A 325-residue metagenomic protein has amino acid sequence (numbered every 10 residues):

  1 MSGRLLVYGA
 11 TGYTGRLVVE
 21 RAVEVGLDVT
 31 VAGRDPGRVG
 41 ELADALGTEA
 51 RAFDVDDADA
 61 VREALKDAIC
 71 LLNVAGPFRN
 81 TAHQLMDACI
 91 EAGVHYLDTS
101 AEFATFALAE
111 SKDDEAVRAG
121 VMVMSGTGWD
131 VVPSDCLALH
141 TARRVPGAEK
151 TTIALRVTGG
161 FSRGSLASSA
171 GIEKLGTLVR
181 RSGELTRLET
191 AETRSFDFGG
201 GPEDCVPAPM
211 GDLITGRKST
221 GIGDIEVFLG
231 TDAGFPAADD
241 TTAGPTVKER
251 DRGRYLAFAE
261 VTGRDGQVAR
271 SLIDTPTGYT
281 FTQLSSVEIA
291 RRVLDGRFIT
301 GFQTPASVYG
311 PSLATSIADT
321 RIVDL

Functional and structural regions predicted by a protein language model:
G3-V25: N-terminal Rossmann NAD(P)H-binding glycine-rich loop of SDR-like oxidoreductase domains
Y8, R143-R270, T280: Active-site-lining helix/loop region of Rossmann-like oxidoreductase modules
T30-V31, L97: Conserved beta-strand positions in the Rossmann-like core of class I SAM-dependent methyltransferases
A32-P36, D54-V55: N-terminal Rossmann-fold cofactor-binding loop
E41-T48: Short, conserved SAM-binding/catalytic segment of Class I S-adenosyl-L-methionine-dependent methyltransferases
R51-N80: Conserved Rossmann-fold cofactor-binding substructure of NAD(P)-dependent oxidoreductases
F78-G176, S182-E184: Glycine-/Pro-rich loop/turn segments that contact NAD(P) or position catalytic residues in Rossmann-like domains
F235-L325: C-terminal active-site/capping subdomain that shapes the small-molecule cofactor and substrate pocket of enzyme
